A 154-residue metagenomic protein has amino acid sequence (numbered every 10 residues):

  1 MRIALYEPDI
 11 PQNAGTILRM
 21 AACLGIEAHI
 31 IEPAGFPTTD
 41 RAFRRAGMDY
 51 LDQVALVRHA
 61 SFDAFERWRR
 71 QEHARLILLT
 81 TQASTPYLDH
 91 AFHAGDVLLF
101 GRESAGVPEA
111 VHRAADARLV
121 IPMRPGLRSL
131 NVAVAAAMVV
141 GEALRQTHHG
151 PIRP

Functional and structural regions predicted by a protein language model:
M1-P154: Post-transcriptional modification and biogenesis factors for structured RNAs of the translation apparatus
